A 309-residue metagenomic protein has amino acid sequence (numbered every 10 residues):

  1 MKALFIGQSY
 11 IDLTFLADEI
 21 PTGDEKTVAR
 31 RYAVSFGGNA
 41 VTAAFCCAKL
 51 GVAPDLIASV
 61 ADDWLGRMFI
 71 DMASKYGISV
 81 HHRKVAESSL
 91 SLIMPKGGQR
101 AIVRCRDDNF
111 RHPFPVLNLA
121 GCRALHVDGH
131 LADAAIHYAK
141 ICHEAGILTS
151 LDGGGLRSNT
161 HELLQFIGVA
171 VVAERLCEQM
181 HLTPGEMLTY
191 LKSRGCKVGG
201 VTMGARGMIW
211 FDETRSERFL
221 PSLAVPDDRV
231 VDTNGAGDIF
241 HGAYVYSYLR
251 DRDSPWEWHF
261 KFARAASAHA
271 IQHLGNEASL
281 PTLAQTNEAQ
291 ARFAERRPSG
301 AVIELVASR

Functional and structural regions predicted by a protein language model:
M1-G23: Positively charged, low-complexity intrinsically disordered leader regions
S9, H130, I239: Active-site metal-binding loops of divalent metal-dependent hydrolases
I11, G23-T27, V34, K49-A124 (+2 more regions): Conserved N-terminal subdomain of the carbohydrate kinase-like
P21-R31, R218-D227: Glycine/charged-rich beta-loop-alpha catalytic/anionic-binding loops adjacent to active sites
A44-A53, S247-D251: Alpha-helix C-terminal capping segments
A124-Y190, G207: Conserved beta-alpha-beta core of the PfkB/ribokinase-like small-molecule kinase fold
P184-R309: Conserved phosphate-binding/catalytic region of the ribokinase-like
